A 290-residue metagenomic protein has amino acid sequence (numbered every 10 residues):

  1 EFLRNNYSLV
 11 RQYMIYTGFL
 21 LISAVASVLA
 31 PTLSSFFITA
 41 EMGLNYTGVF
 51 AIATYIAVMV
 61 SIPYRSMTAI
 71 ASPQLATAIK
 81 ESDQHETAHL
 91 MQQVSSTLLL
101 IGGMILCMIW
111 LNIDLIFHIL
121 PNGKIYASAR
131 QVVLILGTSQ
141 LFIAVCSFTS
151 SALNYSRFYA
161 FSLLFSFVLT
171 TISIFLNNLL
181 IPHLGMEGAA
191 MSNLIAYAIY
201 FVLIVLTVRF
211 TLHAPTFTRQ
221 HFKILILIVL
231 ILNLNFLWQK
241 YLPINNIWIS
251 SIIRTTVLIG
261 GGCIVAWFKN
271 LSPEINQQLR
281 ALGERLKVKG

Functional and structural regions predicted by a protein language model:
E1, A160-V202, L206, A214-P215 (+2 more regions): Membrane-interface helix-loop junctions in multi-pass transport and translocation proteins
E1-P31, Q74-H89, T211-L225, Q277-E284: Interhelical loop/hinge segments that connect adjacent transmembrane helices in multipass membrane
G18-F19, S34-F37, G48-R65, S95-L100 (+1 more regions): Alpha-helical transmembrane segments of polytopic membrane transporters and translocases
V28-M59, Q74-A78, D114-K124, H183 (+1 more regions): Helix-terminus/linker motif at the lipid-water interface of multi-pass membrane proteins
A53, A57-S95, S150-Y155: Helix-loop junctions and terminal segments of transmembrane helices in multi-pass membrane transport/translocation
I109-Q140, E187: Interfacial segments at transmembrane-helix termini and the short loops linking adjacent helices
G137-V168, L179, F210: Membrane-interface junctions at transmembrane-helix termini in multi-pass inner-membrane proteins
F236-G290: Membrane-proximal transmembrane or re-entrant/amphipathic helices at the cytosolic face
